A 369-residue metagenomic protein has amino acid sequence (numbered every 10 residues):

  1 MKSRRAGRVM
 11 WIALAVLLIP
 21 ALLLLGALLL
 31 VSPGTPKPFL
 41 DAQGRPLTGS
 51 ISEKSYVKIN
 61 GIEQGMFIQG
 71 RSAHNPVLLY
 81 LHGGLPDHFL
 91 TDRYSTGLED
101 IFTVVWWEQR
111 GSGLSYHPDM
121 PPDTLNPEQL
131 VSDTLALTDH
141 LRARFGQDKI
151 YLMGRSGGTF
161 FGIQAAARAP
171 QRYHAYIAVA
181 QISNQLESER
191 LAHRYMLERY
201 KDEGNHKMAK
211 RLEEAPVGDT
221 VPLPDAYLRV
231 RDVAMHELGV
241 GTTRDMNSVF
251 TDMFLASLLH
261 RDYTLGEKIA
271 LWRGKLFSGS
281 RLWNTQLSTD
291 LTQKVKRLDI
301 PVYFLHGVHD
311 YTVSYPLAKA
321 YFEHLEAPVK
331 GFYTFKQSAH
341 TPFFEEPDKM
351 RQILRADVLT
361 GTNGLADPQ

Functional and structural regions predicted by a protein language model:
H88-F89, G111-L125: Glycine-rich "HGGG/HGxG" loop immediately N-terminal to the catalytic nucleophile of the alpha/beta-hydrolase
L98-H117: Conserved alpha/beta-hydrolase
Q129-K149: Conserved acidic catalytic loop of the alpha/beta-hydrolase fold
R168-D219: A catalytic-pocket lid/entrance helix-loop region that shapes and gates access to the active site across common
H206-Q293, I300: Alpha/beta-hydrolase
L298, F304-H306, D310: Short beta-strand/loop motif that positions the catalytic acidic residue of the alpha/beta-hydrolase fold
Y311-L317: Conserved alpha/beta-hydrolase "acid-adjacent" motif
S338-P347, R351: Catalytic histidine-centered segment of alpha/beta-hydrolase-like enzymes
